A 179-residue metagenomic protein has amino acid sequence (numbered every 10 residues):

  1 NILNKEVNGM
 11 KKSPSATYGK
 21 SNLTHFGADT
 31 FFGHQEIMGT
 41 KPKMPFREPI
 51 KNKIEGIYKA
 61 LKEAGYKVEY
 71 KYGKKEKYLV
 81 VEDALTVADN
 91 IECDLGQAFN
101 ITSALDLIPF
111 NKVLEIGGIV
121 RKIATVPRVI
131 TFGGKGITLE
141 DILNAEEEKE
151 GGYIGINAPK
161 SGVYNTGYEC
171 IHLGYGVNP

Functional and structural regions predicted by a protein language model:
N1-P179: Feature captures the catalytic ectodomains and active-site-proximal regions of enzymes that hydrolyze or transfer
